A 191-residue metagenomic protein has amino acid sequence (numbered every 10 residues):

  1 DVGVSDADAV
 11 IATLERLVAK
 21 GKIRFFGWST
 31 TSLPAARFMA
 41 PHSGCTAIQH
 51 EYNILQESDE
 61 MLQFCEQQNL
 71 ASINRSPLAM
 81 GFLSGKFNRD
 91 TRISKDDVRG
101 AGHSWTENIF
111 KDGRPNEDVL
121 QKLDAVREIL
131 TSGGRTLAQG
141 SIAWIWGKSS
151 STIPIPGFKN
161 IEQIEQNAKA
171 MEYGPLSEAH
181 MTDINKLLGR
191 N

Functional and structural regions predicted by a protein language model:
D1-N191: Beta/alpha (TIM)-barrel catalytic core signal, keyed to glycine-rich beta->alpha loops juxtaposed to Asp/Glu that bind
